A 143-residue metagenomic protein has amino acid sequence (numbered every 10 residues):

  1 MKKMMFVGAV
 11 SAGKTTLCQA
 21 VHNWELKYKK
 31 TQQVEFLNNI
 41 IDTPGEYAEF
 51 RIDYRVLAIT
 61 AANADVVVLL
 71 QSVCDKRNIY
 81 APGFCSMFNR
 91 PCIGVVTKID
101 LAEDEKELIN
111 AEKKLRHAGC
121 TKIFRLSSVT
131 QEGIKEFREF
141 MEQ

Functional and structural regions predicted by a protein language model:
M1-T43: Conserved G1/Walker A P-loop phosphate-binding module
E35-Y54, S72: Switch II (G3) loop of P-loop NTPases
G45-Y47, C74-K76, I99-A102, V129-E132: Conserved nucleotide-binding/hydrolysis micro-motifs of P-loop NTPases
E49-I52, K76-P82, E103-N110: Conserved ATPase-coupling elements of RecA-like P-loop NTPase cores
R51-D75, P82-I93: Inter-motif core of Ras-like GTPase G domains
D65-Q71, F88-D100, L115-S127: Conserved beta-strand/loop subsegment of P-loop NTPase cores
A102-Q143: Canonical P-loop GTPase G-domain recognition
